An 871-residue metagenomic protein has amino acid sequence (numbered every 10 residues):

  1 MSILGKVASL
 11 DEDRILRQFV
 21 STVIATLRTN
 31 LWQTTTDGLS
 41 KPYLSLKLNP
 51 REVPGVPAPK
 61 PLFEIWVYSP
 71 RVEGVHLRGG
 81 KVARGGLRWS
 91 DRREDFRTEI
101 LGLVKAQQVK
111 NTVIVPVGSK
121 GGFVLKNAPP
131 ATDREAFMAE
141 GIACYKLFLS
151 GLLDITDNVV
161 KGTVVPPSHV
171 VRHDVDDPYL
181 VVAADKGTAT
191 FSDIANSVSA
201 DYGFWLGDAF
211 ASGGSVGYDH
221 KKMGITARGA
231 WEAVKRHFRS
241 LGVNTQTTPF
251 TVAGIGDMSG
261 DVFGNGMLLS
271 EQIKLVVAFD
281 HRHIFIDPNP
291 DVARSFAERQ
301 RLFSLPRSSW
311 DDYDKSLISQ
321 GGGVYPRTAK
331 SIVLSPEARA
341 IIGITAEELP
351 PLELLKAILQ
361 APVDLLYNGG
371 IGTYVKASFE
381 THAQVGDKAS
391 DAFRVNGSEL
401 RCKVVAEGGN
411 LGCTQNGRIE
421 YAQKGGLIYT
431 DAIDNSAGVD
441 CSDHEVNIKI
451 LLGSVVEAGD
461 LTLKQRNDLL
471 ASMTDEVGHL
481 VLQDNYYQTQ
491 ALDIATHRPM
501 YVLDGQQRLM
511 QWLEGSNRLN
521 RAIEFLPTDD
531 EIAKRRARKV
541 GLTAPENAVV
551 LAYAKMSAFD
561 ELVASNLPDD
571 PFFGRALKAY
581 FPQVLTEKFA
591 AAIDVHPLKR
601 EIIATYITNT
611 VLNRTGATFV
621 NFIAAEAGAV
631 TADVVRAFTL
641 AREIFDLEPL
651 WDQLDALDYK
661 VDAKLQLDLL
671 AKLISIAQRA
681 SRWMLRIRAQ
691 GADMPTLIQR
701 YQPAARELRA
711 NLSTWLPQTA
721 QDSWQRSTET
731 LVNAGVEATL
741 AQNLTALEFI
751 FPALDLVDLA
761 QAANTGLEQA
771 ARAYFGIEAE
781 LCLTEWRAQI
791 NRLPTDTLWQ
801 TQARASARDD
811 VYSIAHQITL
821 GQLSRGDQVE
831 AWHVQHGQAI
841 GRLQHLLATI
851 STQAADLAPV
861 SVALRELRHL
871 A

Functional and structural regions predicted by a protein language model:
M1-A183, S192-A195, A209, G213-S215: Extended, well-ordered protein cores
A131, G141-I142, K146, L153-V175 (+1 more regions): Non-transmembrane, aqueous-exposed alpha-helical and coiled segments at domain scale
